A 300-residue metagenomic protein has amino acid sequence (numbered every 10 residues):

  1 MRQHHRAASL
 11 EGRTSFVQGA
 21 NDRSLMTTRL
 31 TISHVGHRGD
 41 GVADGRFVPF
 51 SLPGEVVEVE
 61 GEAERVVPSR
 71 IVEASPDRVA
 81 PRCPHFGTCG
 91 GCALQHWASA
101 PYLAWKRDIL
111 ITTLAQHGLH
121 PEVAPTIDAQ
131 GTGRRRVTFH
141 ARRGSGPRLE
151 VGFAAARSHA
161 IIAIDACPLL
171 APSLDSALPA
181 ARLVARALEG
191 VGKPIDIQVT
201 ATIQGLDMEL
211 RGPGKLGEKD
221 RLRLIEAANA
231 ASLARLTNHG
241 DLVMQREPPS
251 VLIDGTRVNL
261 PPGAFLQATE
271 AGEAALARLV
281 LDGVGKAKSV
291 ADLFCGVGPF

Functional and structural regions predicted by a protein language model:
R2-L10, S15-F300: Accessory RNA-recognition modules of RNA-modification enzymes
